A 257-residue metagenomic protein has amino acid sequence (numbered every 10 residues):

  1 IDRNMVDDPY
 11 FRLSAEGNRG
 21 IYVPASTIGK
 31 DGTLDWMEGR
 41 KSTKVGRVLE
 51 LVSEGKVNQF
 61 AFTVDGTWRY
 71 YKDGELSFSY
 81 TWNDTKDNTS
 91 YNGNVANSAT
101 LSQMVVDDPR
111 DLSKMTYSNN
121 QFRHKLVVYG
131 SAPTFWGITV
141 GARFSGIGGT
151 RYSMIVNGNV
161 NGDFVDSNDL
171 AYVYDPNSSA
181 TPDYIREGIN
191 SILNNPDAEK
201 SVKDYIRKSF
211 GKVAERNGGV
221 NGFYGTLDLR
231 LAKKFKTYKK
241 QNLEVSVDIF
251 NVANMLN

Functional and structural regions predicted by a protein language model:
D2-R151: Gram-negative outer-membrane beta-barrel transporters
T139-K239, E244: Extracytoplasmic gating/loop element in the C-terminal half of outer-membrane beta-barrel translocons and assembly
A232, N251-N257: Membrane-interface anchoring segments and C-terminal beta-barrel signals
V247-I249: Internal, hydrophobic beta-strand segments that form the core of beta-sheet-rich folds
